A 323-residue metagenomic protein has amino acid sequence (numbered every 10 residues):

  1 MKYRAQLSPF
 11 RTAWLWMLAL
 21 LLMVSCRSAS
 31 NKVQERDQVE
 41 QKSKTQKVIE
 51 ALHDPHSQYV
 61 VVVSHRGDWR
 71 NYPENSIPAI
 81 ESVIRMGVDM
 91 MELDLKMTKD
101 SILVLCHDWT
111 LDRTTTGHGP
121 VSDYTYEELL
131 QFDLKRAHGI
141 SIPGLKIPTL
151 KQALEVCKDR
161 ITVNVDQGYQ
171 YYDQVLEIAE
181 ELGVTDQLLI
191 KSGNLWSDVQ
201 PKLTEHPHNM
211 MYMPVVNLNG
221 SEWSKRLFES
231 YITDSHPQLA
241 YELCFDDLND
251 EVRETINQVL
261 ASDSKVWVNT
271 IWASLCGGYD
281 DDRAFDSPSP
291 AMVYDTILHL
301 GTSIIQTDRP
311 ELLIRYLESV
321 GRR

Functional and structural regions predicted by a protein language model:
K2-L15: Bacterial N-terminal signal peptides that target proteins for export
P9, A19-L21, A153: Intrinsic disorder/low-structure terminal segments
A13-S25: Bacterial N-terminal signal peptides
C26-R323: Phosphate-group recognition and catalysis centered on beta-loop-alpha active-site segments
